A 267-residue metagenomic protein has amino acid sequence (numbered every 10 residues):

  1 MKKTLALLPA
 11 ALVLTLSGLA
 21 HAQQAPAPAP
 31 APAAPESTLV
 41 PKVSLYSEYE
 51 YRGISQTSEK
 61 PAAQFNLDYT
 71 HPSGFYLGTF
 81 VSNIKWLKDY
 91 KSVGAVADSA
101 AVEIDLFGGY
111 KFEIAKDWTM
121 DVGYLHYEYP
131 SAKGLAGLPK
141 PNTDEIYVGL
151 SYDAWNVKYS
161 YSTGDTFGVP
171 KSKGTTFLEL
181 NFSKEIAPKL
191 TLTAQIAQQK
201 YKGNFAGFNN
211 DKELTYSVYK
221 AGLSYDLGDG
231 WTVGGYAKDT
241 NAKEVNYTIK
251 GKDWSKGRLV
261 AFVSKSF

Functional and structural regions predicted by a protein language model:
M1-T38: Cleavable N-terminal export/targeting peptides
P30-L87, K91, R258, S264: Short glycine/proline- and aromatic-enriched beta-strand/turn motifs that initiate or cap beta-hairpins
S37, E59-A63, A100-I104, K140-I146 (+4 more regions): Residues that define the transmembrane beta-barrel architecture of outer-membrane proteins
S47, Y69-H71, Y110-F112, H126 (+5 more regions): Residue-level signature of outer-membrane beta-barrel architecture
G53-S58, I84-V102, A132-P141, S162 (+3 more regions): Outer-membrane beta-barrel translocator domains and adjoining extracellular loop/strand segments of Gram-negative
S73-T79, K116-M120, A154-Y159, P188-A194 (+1 more regions): Repeated loop/turn-to-beta-strand initiation elements of outer-membrane beta-barrel proteins
P139-N210, K238: Detector for outer-membrane/organellar transmembrane beta-barrel domains, recognizing the amphipathic beta-strand
A221-W231, K252-F267: Outer-membrane beta-barrel "beta-signal"
